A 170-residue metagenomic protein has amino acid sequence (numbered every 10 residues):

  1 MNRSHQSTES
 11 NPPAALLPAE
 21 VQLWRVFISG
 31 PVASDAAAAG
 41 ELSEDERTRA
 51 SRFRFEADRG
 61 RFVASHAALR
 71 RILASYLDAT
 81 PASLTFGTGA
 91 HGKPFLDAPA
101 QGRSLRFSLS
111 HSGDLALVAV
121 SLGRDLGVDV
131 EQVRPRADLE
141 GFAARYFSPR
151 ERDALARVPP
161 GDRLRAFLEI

Functional and structural regions predicted by a protein language model:
M1-I170: Core catalytic alpha/beta fold that binds nucleotide/phospho-ligands
